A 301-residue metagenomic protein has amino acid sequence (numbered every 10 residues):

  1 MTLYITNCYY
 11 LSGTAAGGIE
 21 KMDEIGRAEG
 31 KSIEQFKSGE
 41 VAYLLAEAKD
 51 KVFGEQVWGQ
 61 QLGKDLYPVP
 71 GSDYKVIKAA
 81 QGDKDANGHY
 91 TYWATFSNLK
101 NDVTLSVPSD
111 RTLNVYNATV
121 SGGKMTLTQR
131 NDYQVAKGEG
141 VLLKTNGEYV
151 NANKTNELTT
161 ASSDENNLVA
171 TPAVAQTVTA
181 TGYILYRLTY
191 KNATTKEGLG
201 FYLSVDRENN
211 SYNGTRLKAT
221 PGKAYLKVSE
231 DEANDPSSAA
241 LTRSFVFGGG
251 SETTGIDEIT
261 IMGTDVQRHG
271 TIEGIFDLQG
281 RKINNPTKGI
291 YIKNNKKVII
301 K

Functional and structural regions predicted by a protein language model:
M1-Q81, S121-L127: Predominantly extracellular beta-rich ligand-binding scaffolds that present long acidic/polar faces for carbohydrate
K37, K49-K84, N234-H269, G274-I275: Intrinsically disordered, low-complexity repeat and linker tracts
P70, E139-K144, G289-V298: Append "Rare intracellular matches occur via the same short Y/T/C beta-strand/loop motifs
P70, Y225, G280: Hydrophobic, well-ordered secondary-structure elements that form the walls of internal hydrophobic environments
K75-V107, N131-L199, R216-T254: A short, polar beta-strand/turn micro-motif
L105-S121, G274-Q279: Change to "...patches in solvent-exposed regions of secreted, membrane-anchored, or virion-exposed structural
V115, T119-R130, A136-G140, T145 (+1 more regions): Secreted, cysteine-rich disulfide-bonded mini-domains of extracellular proteins
N117, S251-K301: C-terminal outer-membrane/trafficking sorting elements
